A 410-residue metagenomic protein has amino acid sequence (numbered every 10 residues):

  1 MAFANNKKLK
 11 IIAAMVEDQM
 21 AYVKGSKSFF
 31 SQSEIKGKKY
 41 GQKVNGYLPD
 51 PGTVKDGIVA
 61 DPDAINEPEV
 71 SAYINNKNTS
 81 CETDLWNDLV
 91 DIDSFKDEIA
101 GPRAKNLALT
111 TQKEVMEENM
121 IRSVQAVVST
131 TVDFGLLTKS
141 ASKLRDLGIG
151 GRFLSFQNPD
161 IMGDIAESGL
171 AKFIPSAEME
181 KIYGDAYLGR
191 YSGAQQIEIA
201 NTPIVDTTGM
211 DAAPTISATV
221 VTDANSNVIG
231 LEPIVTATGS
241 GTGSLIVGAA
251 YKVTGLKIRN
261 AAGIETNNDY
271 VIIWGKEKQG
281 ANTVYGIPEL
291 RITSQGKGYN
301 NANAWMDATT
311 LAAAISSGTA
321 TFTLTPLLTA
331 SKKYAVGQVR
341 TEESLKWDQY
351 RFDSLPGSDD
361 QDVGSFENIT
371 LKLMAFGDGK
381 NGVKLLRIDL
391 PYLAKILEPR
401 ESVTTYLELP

Functional and structural regions predicted by a protein language model:
M1-E69, T404-Y406: N-terminal "assembly arms/tails" that initiate or stabilize quaternary assembly in self-assembling proteins
A2-N6, A13, S26, F30 (+2 more regions): Sequence/fold signature of self-assembling virion shell proteins
Q19-S26, T110, L144-G151, K172 (+2 more regions): Short secondary-structure junctions and interdomain/linker hinges
E34-I35, A141-D146, G184, M374-A375: A generic local secondary-structure boundary/capping motif
Y40, N75-K77, G241, V247: Repetitive beta-strand solenoid architecture
G46, V70-L136, R145-I161, G184-R190 (+2 more regions): Long, contiguous amphipathic alpha-helices that act as assembly "spine/axial" helices in icosahedral shell and virion
P62-I74, D211-A213, T219: A glycine-rich, hydrophobic loop/mini-helix early in the fold
L107, A141-R145, Y251, G255: Hydrophobic, Leu/Ile/Phe/Ala-enriched alpha-helical segments that form helix-helix packing faces
